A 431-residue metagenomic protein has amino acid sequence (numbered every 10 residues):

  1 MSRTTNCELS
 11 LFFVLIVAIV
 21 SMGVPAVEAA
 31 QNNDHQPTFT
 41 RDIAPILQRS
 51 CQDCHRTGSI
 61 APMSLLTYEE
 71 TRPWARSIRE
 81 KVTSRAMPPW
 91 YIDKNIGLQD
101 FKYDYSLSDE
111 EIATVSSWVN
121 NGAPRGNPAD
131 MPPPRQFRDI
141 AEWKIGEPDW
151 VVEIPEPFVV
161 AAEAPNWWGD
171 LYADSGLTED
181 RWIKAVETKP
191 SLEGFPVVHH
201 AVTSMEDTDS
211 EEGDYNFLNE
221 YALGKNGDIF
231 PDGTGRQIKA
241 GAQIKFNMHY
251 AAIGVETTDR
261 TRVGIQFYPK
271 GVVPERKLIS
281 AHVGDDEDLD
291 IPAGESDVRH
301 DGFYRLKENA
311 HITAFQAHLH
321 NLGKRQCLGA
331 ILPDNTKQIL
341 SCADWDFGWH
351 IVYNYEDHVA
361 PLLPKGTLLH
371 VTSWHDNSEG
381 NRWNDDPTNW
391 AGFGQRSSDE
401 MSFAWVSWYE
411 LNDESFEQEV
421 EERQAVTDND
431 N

Functional and structural regions predicted by a protein language model:
M1-E8: N-terminal secretory signal peptides that target proteins for export/translocation
E8, Q52-H55, A343: Secreted/luminal cysteine- and crosslink-motif detector
S10-G23: Bacterial N-terminal signal peptides
L11, A29, V197: Beta-rich carbohydrate-recognition modules and glycan-binding surfaces
G23-D34, E421-N431: Basic/polar N-terminal segments that are highly enriched at the extreme N-terminus, encompassing both cleavable
A26-L177, S191-L192, G241-N247: Aromatic- and Gly/Pro-enriched helix-to-coil junctions and flexible linker segments
I140-S415, E422-N431: His-enriched metal-coordination microenvironments in redox/metal-binding proteins
